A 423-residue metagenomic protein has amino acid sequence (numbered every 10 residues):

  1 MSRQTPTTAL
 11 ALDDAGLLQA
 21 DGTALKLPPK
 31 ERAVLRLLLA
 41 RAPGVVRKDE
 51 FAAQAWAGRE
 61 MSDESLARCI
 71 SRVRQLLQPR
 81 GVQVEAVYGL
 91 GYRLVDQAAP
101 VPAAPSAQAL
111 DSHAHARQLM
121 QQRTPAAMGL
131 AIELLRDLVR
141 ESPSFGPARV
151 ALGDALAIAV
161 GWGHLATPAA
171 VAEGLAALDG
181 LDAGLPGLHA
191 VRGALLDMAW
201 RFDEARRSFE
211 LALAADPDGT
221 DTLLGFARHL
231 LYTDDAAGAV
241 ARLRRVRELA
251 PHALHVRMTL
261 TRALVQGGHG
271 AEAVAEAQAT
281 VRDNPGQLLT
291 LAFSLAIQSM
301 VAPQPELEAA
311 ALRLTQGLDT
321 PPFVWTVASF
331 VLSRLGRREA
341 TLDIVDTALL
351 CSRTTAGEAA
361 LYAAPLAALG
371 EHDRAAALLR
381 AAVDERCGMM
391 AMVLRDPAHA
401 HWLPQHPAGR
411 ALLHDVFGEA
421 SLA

Functional and structural regions predicted by a protein language model:
S2-L12, L25-K26, L38-L39, M61 (+1 more regions): DNA-binding patch around the recognition helix
T23-A55: Short amphipathic alpha-helical recognition elements used for nucleic-acid or partner binding across transcription
D96-R136, R140, V150-E173, A420: Amphipathic helix-loop-helix modules that constitute alpha-helical solenoid scaffolds
M120-Q121, A157, G161-H164, D197 (+5 more regions): Specific register positions within alpha-helical solenoid repeats of the TPR/Sel1-like families, i.e., one
A127-E133, W162-A177, A199-L211, T233-R245 (+4 more regions): Structural signature of tandem alpha-helical TPR/SEL1-like repeats, specifically the intra-repeat loop/turn
V139-R140, D179-A183, L213-A214, R245-E248 (+4 more regions): Conserved structural position within tetratricopeptide repeats
V240-R242, A253-A423: Alpha-helical protein-protein interaction modules
